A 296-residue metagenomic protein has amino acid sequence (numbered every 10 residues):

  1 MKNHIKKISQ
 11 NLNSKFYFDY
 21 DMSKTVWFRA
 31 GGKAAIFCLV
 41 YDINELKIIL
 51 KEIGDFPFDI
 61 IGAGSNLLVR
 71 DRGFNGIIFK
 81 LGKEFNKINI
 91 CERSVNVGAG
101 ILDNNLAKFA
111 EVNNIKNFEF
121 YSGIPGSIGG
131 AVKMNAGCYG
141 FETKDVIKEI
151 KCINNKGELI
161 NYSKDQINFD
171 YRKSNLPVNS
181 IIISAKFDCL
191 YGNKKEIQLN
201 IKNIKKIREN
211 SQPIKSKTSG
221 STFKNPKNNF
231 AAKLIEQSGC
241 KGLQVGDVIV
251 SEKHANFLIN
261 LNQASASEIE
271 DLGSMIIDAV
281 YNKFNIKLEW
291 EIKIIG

Functional and structural regions predicted by a protein language model:
M1-I128: Anion-binding (especially nucleotide phosphate/pyrophosphate-binding) glycine-rich loop and adjoining beta-alpha core
Y17-F18, K24, I153-S274, D278-G296: Phosphate/pyrophosphate- and phosphate-bearing ligand-binding catalytic cores of soluble enzymes
G31-G32, C38-I43, L68-N86, K133-K164 (+1 more regions): Structural signature of FAD isoalloxazine-binding scaffolds in flavoprotein oxidoreductases
R93, V146, L288: Residue-level signal for beta-strand positions within conserved beta-sheet cores that form or flank
I101-N104, M134-A136, D165-F169: Short acidic (Asp/Glu) patches
A110, I128, V132-A136, K151-N154 (+2 more regions): Short, well-ordered alpha-helical segments in soluble proteins
V112-K148, T218: A gly/ser-rich beta-alpha-beta helix-loop segment of oxidoreductase catalytic cores
